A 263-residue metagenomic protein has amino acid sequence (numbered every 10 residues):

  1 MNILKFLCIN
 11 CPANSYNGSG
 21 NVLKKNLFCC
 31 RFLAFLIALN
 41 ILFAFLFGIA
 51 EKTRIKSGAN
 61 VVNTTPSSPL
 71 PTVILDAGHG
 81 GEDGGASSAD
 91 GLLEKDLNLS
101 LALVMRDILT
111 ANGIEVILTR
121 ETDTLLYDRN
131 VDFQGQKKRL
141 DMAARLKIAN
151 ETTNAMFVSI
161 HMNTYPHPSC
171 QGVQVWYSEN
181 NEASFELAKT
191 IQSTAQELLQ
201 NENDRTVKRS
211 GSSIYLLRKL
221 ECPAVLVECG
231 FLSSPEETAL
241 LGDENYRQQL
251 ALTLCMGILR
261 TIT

Functional and structural regions predicted by a protein language model:
N2-T263: Catalytic-site microenvironment of enzymes that process N-acetyl-hexosamine-containing cell-wall polysaccharides
